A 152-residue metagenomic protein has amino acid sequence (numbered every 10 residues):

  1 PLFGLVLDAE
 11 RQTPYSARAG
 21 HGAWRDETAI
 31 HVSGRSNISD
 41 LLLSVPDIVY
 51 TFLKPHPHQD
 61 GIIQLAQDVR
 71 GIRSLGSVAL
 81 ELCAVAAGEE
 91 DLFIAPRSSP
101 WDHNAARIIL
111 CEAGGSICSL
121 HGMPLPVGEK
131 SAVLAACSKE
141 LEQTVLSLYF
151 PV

Functional and structural regions predicted by a protein language model:
P1-L82, K130-V152: Acidic beta-strand-loop-alpha-helix segment within the catalytic core of divalent metal-dependent phosphate-processing
D47, P96-S98, L120-M123: Short secondary-structure boundary segments
C83-A87, N104-E112: Hydrophobic residues within well-ordered alpha-helices
A87-L92, G115-S116: Alpha-to-beta junction loops
L92, C111-E112, A135-C137: Short, hinge-like loop/turn segments at secondary-structure boundaries
W101: Acidic donor-binding loop at a coil-to-helix junction in glycosyltransferase catalytic cores that engages
G114-K130: Acidic, metal-binding active-site segment of PIN/NYN-like and related structure-specific nucleases
